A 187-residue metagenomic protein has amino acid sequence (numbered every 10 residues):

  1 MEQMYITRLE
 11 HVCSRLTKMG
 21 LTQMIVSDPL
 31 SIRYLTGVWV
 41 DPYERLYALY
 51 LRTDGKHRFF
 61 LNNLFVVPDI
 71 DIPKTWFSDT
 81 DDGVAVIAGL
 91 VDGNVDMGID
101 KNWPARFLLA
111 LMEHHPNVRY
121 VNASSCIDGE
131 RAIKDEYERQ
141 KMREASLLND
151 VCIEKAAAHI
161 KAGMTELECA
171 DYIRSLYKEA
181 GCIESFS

Functional and structural regions predicted by a protein language model:
M1-V151: A composition/biophysics-driven feature that prefers long, compositionally simple stretches
L16, I160, Y177: Hydrophobic pocket-lining residues that define ligand/cofactor binding sites across diverse proteins
R45, C169-S187: Active-site cofactor/co-catalyst pockets and adjacent glycine-rich loops in catalytic enzymes
L148-K155, E179, F186: Residues on one face of amphipathic alpha-helical coiled coils
N149-I153, E166, R174: Active-site pocket-lining segments that scaffold enzyme catalytic pockets across diverse folds
A158-Y172: A charged, amphipathic alpha-helical module
